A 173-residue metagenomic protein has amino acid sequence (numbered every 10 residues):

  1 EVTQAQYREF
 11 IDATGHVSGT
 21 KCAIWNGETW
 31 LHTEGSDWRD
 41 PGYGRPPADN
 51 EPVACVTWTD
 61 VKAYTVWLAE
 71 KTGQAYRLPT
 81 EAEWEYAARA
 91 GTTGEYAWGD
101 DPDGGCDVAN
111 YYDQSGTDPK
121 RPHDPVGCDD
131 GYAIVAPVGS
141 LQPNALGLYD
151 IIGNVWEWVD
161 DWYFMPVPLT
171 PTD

Functional and structural regions predicted by a protein language model:
T3: Acidic-aromatic/histidine active-site loop/patch
F10-A13: Core segments of cupin and vicinal oxygen chelate
V17-T20, I24-D173: Functional-site microenvironments in short loops/helix caps that host divalent-cation chemistry
